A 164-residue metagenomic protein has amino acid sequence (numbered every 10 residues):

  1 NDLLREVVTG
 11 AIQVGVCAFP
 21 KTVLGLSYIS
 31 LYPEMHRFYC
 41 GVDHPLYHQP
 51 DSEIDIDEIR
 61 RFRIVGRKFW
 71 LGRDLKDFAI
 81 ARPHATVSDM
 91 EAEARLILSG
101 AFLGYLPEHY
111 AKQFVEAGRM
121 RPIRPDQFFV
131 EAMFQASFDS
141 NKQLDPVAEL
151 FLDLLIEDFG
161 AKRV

Functional and structural regions predicted by a protein language model:
N1, N141-K142: Short, surface-exposed acidic/glycine-rich loop or hinge patches that mediate macromolecular interfaces
N1-V23: Central regulatory/effector-binding core of bacterial HTH transcription factors
R5, K21-A101, L106-E131, E149 (+1 more regions): C-terminal regulatory
L103, K142-Q143: Alpha-helical structural elements of signaling/regulatory helical domains
Q127-N141: Periplasmic-binding protein-like
Q143-P146, L150-D153: Short, charged alpha-helical segments
